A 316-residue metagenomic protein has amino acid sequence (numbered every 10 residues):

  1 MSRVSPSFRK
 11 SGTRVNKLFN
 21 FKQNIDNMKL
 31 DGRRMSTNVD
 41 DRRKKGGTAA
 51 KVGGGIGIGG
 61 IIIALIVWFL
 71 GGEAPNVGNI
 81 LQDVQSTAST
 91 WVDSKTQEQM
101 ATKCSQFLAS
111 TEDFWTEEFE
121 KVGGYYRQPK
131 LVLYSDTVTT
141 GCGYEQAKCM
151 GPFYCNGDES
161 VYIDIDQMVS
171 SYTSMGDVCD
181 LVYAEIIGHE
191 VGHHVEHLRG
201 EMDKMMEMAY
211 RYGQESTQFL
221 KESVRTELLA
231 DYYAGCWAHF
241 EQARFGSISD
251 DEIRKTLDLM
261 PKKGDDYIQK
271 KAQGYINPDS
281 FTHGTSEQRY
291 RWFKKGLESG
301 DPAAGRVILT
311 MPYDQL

Functional and structural regions predicted by a protein language model:
R3-K10, R14-D93: Long amphipathic alpha-helical segments used for membrane anchoring, targeting, substrate engagement, or oligomerization
L18-F21, D26-D41, K45, Y212-F245: Post-HExxH zinc-binding segment in Zn-dependent metallohydrolases
T102-Y126, L220-I268: Short helix/loop segments within enzyme catalytic domains that coordinate or immediately flank catalytic cofactors
W115, I163, E185-L198, A230-D231 (+1 more regions): Active-site recognition of the HExxH zinc-binding catalytic motif
T137-D164: Catalytic zinc-binding patch centered on the HExxH motif and its immediate surroundings that defines zinc-dependent
Q167-I186, Q218-V224: Short pre-active-site segment immediately N-terminal to the catalytic Zn-binding motif
E190-E207, Q242: Catalytic Zn2+-binding segment of zinc metalloproteases
P261-L316: Pan-zinc metallopeptidase signature
